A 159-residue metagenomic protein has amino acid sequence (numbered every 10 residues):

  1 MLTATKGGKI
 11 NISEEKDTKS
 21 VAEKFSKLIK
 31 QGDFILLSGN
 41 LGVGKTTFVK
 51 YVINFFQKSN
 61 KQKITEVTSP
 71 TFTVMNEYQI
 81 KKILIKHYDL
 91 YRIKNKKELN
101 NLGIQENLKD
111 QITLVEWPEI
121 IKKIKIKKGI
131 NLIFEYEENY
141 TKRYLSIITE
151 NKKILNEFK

Functional and structural regions predicted by a protein language model:
L2-K24: N-terminal pre-Walker A segment at the start of P-loop NTPase domains
S26-G32: Phosphate-binding P-loop
I35-L37: Hydrophobic anchor at the beta1->P-loop junction of P-loop NTPases
L41: The conserved Walker
K45: Conserved lysine of the Walker
N54-E66: Post-Walker A helix-loop "phosphate-sensing" segment adjacent to the P-loop in P-loop NTPases
V67, T71, M75-E116: Conserved nucleotide-sensing/catalytic segment adjacent to the nucleotide-binding pocket in NTP-handling enzymes
K97-L99, Q105-K159: Short phosphate-coordinating micro-motif centered on Lys-Gly-acidic
